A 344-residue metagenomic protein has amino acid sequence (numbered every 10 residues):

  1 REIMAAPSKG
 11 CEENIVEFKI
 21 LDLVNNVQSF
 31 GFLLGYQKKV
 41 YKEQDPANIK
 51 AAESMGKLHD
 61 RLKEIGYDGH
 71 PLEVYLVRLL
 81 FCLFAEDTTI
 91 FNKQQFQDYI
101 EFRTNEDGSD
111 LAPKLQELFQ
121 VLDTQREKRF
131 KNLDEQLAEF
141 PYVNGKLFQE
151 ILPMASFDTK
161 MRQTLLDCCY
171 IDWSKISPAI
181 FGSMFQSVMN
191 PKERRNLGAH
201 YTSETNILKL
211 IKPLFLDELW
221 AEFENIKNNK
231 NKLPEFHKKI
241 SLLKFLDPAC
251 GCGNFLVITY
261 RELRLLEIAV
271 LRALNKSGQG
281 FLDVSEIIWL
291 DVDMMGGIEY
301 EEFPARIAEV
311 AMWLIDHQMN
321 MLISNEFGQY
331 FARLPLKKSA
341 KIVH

Functional and structural regions predicted by a protein language model:
R1, A311, I315: Metal-dependent nuclease catalytic cores in nucleic-acid-processing enzymes, especially RNase H-like/related
R1-K9, L76: Nucleic-acid nuclease catalytic cores
F18-E262, M294, I298-I307, A311 (+1 more regions): Preference for the N-terminal adenyl/adenosyl cofactor-binding alpha/beta module
N92-Y99, E222-S241, L263-D293, D316-K337: Flexible phosphate/Mg2+-sensing switch loops adjacent to catalytic phosphate-binding sites
A340: Short, conserved active-site loop motifs that form the nucleotide-linked donor/cofactor pocket
